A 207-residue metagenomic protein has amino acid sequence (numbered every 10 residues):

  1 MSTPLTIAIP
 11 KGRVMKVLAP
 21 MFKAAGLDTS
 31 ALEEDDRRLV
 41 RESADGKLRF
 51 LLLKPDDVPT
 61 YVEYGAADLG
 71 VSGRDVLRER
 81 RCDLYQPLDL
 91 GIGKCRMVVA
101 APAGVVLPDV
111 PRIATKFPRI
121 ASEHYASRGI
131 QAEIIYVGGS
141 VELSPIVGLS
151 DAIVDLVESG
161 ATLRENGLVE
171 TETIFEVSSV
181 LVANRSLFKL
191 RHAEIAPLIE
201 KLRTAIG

Functional and structural regions predicted by a protein language model:
M1-G207: Domain-level signature for soluble enzymes in the chorismate/prephenate branch of the shikimate pathway
